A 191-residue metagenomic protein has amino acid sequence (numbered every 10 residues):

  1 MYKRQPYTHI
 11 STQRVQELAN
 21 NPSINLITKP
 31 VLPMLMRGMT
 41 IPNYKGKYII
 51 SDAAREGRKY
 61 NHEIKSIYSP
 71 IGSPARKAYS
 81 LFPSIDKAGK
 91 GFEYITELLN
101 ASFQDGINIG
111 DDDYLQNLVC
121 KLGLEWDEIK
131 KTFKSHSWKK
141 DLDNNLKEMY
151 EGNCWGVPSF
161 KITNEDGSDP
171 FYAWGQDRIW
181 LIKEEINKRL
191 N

Functional and structural regions predicted by a protein language model:
M1: Active-site loops and adjacent core secondary-structure elements that bind or stabilize anionic groups
R4, H9-D105: Structural alpha/beta surface segment adjacent to cysteine/selenocysteine redox centers across thiol/disulfide enzymes
R4-I24, N100-N191: C-terminal cap of thioredoxin/glutaredoxin-like
